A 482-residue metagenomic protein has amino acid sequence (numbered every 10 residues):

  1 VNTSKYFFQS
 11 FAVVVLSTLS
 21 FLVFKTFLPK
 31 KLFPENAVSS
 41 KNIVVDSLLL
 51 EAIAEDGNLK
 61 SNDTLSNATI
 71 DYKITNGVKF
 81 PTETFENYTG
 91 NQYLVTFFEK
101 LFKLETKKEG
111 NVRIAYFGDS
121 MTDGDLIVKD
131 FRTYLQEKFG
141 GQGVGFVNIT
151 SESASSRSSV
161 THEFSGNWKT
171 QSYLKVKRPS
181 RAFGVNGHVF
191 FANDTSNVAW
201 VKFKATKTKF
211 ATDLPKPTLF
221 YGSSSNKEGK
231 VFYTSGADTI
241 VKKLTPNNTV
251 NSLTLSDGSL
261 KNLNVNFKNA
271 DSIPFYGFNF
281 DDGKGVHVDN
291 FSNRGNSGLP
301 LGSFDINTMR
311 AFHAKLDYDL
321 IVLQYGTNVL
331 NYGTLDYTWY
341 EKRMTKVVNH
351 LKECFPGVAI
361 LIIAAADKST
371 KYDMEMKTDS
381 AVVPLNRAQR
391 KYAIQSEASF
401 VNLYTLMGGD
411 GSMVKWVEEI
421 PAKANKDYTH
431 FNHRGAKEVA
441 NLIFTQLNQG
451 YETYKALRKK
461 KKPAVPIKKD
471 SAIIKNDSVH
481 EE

Functional and structural regions predicted by a protein language model:
N2-N36, S153-F232, A424, K437-E482: Conserved catalytic region of serine esterases and O-acyltransferases that act on ester linkages in lipids
K31-N76: Juxtamembrane proline-rich low-complexity "stalk" or linker regions positioned immediately after a signal peptide
P34-V38, V322-N328, H350-N386, N402: Active-site segments of SGNH/GDSL-like serine hydrolases that catalyze O-acetyl group transfer/hydrolysis on lipids
T89-F102, L301-H313, K342-H350, S412: Alpha-helical scaffolding within the catalytic cores of extracellular/periplasmic polymer-degrading hydrolases
I114-G118: Short hydrophobic beta-strand that contains or immediately precedes a catalytic carboxylate
D123-Y233, L244-K342, H430-F431: Conserved SGNH/GDSL esterase-like catalytic core that processes O-acyl groups on lipids and polysaccharides
I306, D367-E482: Catalytic His-Asp segment of secreted/periplasmic serine-dependent ester chemistry enzymes
